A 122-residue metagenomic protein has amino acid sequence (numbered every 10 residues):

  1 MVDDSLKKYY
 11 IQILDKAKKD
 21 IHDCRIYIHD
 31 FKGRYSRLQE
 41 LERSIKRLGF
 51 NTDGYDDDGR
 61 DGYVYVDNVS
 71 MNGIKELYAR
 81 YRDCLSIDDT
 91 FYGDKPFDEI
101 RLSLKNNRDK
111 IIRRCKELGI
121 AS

Functional and structural regions predicted by a protein language model:
M1-K8, R113-S122: Short intrinsically disordered terminal tails
V2, K7-I11, R37, I74: Ankyrin repeat (ANK) tandem alpha-helical domains that serve as protein-protein interaction scaffolds, prominent
K7-Y27: Short terminal alpha-helical segments
R25, K32-N107: Acidic, low-complexity, intrinsically disordered interaction modules
